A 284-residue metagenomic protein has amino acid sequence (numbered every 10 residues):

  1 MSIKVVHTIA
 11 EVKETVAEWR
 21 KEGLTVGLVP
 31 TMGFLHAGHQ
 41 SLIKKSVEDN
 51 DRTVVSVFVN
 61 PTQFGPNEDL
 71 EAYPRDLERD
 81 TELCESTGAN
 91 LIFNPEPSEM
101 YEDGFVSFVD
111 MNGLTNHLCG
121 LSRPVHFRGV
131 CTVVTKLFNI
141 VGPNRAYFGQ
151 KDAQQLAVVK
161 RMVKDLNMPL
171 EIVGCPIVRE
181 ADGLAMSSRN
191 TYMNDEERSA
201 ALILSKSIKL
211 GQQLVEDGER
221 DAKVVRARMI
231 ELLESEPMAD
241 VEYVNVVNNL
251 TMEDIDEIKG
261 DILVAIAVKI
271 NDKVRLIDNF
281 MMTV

Functional and structural regions predicted by a protein language model:
S2-M238, V247-T251, K273, F280: Nucleotidyltransferase catalytic core that binds NTPs
V241-K259, V264-I266: A conserved acidic, glycine/proline-rich C-terminal tail/linker
D254-I255, L263-V284: Short, basic/aromatic-enriched C-terminal tail that caps enzymatic domains
